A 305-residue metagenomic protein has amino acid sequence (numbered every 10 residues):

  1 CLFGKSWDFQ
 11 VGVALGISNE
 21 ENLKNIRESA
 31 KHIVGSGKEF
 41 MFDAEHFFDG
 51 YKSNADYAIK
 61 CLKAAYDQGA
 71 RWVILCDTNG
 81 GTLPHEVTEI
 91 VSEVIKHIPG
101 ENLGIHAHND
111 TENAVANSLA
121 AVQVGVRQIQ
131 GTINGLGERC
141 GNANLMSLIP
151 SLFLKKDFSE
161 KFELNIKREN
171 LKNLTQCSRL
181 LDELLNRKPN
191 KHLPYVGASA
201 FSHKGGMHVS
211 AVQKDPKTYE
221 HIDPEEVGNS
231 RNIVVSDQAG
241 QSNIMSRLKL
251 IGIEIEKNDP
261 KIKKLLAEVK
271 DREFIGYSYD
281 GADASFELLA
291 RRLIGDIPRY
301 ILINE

Functional and structural regions predicted by a protein language model:
C1-L103, L119-V126: Alpha/beta enzyme core
E28, H32, K60, A64 (+8 more regions): Alpha-helical scaffold segments in soluble metabolic enzymes
H46, H106-H108, L171, H208: Histidine-centered active-site/metal-ligand motif
I59, E112-V115, N142: Glycine-rich phosphate-binding loop at the start of an alpha helix
T78, Q130-R139: Active-site PLP-lysine loop of aminotransferase-like
V87, C140-S147: Histidine/acidic-residue-rich catalytic or RNA/ligand-binding cores of hydrolases and nuclease-related proteins
H106-T132: Small-aliphatic-rich amphipathic alpha-helix that forms the alpha element of a beta-alpha
P150, K156-E305: A mid-to-C-terminal "edge-of-domain" accessory segment
